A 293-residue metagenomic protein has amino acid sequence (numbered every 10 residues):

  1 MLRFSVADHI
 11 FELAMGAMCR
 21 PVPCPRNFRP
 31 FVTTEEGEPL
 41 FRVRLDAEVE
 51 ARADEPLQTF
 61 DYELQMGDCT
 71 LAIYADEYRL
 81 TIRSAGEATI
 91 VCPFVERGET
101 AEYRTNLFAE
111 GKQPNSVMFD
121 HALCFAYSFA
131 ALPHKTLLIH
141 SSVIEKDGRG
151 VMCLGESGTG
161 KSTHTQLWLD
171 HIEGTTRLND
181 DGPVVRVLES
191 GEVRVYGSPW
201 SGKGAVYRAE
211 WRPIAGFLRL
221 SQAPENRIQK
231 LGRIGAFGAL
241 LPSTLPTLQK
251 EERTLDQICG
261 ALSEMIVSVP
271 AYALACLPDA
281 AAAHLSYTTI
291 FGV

Functional and structural regions predicted by a protein language model:
M1-M152, E156-S157, L167-T176, V184-V293: A noncatalytic interaction/capping subdomain that flanks phosphate/NTP-handling catalytic cores
K161: Conserved lysine of the Walker
H164: Hydrophobic positions on the alpha1 helix immediately C-terminal to the Walker A/P-loop
